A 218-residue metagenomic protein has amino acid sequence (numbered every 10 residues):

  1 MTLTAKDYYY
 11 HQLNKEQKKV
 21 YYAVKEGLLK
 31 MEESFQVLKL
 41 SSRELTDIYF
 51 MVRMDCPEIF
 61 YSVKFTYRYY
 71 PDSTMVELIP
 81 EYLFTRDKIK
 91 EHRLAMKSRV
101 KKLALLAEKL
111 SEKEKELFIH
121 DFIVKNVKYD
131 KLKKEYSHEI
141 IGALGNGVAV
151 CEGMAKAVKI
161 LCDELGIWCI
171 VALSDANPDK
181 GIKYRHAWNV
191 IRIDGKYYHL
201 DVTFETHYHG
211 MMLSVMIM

Functional and structural regions predicted by a protein language model:
M1-S98: Linear, non-domain "peripheral" regions
V76-L78, G142, N146-V148, K196-V202: Short, well-ordered strand-loop elements centered on a beta-strand within folded domains, enriched for acidic residues
R86-L144: Secondary-structure boundary elements
K102-L106, G145-N146, D175-Y184: Intrinsically disordered, low-complexity coil segments
D130-K133, S137, V148, C169-K180: Catalytic cysteine-centered active-site loop
E135, E139-G145, A149, G153-I160: Conserved active-site-adjacent core of cysteine acyl-enzyme catalytic domains
G153-M218: Hydrophobic/aromatic-rich core segments of domains that either
